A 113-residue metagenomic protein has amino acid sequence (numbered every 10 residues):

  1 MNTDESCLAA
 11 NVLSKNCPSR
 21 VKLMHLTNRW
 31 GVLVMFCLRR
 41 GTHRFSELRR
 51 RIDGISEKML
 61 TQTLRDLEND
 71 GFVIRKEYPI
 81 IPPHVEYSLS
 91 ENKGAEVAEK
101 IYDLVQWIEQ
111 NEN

Functional and structural regions predicted by a protein language model:
M1-C17, K22, R51, T63 (+2 more regions): Recognition helices and adjacent regulatory flanks at domain boundaries
L13-M59, E86: N-terminal helix-turn-helix DNA-binding core of bacterial DNA-binding proteins
G31, R75-K76: A local structural micro-motif
V32, D70, K100-E112: Alpha-helical linker/hinge and terminal dimerization helices associated with HTH transcriptional regulators
R40-H43, R65, E99-Y102, Q106: Generic structural signal for well-ordered, non-membrane alpha-helices
R49-R75, P82: Canonical helix-turn-helix DNA-binding module
K76, E112-N113: Surface-exposed helix-capping loop/turn segments at secondary-structure junctions
P79-I101: Basic, amphipathic "hinge/linker" alpha-helix immediately C-terminal to the N-terminal HTH DNA-binding motif
